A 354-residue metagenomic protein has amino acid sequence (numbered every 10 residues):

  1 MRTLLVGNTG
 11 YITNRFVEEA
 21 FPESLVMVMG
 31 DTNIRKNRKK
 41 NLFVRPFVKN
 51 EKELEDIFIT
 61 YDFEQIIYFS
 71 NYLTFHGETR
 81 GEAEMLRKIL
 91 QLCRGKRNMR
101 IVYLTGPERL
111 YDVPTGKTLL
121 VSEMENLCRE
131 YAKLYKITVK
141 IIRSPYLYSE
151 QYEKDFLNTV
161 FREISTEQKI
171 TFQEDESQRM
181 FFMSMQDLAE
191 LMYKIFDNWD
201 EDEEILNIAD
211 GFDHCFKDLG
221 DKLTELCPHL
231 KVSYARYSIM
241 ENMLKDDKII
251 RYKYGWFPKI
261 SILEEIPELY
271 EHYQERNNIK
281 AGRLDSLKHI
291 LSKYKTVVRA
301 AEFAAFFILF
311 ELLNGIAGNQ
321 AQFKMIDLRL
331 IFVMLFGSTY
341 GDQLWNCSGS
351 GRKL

Functional and structural regions predicted by a protein language model:
R2-P22: N-terminal Rossmann NAD(P)H-binding glycine-rich loop of SDR-like oxidoreductase domains
V6, M29, F69, I101-P107 (+1 more regions): SDR active-site strand-loop-helix element
V28-K36: Short, polar loop motifs at secondary-structure junctions
L42-E64: Conserved Rossmann-fold cofactor-binding substructure of NAD(P)-dependent oxidoreductases
D62-Y72, E84-L120, S350: Conserved Rossmann-fold NAD(P)-dependent oxidoreductase catalytic core, especially the SDR/UDP-sugar
T118, S122, N126-M180, M185-D187 (+1 more regions): NAD(P)-dependent short-chain dehydrogenase/reductase
F172-D175, M180-L287: C-terminal substrate-binding subdomain of Rossmann-fold SDR/epimerase-dehydratase oxidoreductases
A305-N319, V333-L354: Hydrophobic transmembrane alpha-helices
